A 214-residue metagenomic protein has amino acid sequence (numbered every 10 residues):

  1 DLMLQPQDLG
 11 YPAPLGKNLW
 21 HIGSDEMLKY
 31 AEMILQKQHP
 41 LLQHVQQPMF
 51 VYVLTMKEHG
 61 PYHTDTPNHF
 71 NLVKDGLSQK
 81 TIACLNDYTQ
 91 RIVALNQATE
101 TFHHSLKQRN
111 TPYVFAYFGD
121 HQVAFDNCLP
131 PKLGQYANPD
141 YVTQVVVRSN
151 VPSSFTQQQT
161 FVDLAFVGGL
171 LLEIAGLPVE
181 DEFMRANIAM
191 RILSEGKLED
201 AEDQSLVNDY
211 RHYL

Functional and structural regions predicted by a protein language model:
D1-L214: Solvent-exposed soluble domains appended to multi-pass membrane proteins
